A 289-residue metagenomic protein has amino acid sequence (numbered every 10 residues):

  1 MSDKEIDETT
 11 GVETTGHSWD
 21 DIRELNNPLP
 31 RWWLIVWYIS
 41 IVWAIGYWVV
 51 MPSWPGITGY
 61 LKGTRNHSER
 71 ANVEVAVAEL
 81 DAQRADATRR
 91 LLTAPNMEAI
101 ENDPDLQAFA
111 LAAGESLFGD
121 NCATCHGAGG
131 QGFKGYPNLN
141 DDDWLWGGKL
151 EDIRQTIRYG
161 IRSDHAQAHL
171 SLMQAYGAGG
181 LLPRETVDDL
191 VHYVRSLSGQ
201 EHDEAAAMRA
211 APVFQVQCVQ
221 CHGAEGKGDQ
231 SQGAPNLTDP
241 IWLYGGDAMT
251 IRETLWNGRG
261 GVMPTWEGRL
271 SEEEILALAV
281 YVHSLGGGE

Functional and structural regions predicted by a protein language model:
S2-D105, G147-T156, S171-V194, E267-H283: Periplasmic c-type cytochrome electron-transfer domains
E8-G11, I22, G59, I100 (+6 more regions): Residues at structural and domain junctions
E24, P95-N96, Q131, N138 (+1 more regions): Short, solvent-exposed coil/turn linker segments
T64-S68, I100-F109, P137-W144, H202-E204 (+1 more regions): Short charge-dense sequence patches
A94, E201-H202: Intrinsic-disorder/low-complexity linker and hinge segments
L106-Q131, L145-K149, R154-Y159, E185 (+5 more regions): Sequence/structural segment immediately N-terminal to covalent heme-attachment motifs in c-type and related
K134, N140-S196, D229-G287: Extracytoplasmic electron-transfer domains, predominantly the class I c-type cytochrome c fold
